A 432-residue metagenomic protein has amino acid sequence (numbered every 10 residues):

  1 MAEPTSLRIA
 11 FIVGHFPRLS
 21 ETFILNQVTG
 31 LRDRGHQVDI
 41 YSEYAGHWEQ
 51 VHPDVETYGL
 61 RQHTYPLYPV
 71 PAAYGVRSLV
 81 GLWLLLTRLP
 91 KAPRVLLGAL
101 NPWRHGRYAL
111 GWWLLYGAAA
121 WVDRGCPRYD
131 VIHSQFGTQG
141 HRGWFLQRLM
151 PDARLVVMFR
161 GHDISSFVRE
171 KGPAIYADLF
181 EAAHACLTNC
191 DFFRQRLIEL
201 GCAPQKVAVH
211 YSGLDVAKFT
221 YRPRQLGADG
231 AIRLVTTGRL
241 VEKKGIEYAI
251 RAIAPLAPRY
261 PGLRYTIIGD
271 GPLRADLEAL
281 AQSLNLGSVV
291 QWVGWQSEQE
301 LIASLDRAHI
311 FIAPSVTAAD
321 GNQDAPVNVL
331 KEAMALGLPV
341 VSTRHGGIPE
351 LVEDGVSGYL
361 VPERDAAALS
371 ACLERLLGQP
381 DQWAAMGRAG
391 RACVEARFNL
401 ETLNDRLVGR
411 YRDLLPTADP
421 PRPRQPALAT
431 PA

Functional and structural regions predicted by a protein language model:
S166-K171, I198, L214-G230: Acidic anion/phosphate-binding donor-loop and adjacent secondary structure in glycosyltransferase catalytic cores
L187, P223-K244, I250-I253, T266: Conserved donor-binding/catalytic core segment of Leloir-type glycosyltransferases
F192, G213: Carbohydrate-associated surface elements
G262, V289, A368, R375 (+2 more regions): A short, well-ordered alpha-helix in the C-terminal region of glycosyltransferases
A275-Q299: Nucleotide-activated donor-binding/catalytic signature segment of Leloir-type glycosyltransferases, i.e., the conserved
D306-G321, L338: Acidic donor-binding loop of glycosyltransferase active sites
A333-A335, P339-S342, V352: Short hydrophobic beta-strand element within catalytic cores of glycosyltransferases and related nucleotide-activated
L351-G355, Y359-A366, R375-D381: Conserved acidic donor-binding segment of nucleotide-sugar-dependent glycosyltransferases
